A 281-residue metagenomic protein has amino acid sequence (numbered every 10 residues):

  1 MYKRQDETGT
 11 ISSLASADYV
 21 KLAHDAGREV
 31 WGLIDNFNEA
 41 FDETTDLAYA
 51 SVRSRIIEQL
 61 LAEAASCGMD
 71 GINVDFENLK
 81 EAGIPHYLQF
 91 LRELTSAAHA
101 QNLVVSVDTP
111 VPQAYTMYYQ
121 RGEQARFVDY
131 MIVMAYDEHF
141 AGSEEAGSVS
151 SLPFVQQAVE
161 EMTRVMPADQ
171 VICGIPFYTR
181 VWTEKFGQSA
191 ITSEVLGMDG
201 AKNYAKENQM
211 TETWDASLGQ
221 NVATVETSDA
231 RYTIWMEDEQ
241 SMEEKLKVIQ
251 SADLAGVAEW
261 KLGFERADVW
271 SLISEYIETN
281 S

Functional and structural regions predicted by a protein language model:
M1-Q5: Conserved small/polar residues in nucleotide/adenosyl-binding loops
E7-L14, E58, E81-A205: Substrate-binding surface in catalytic domains of secreted glycosidases
S13, D18, D25-G27, G83-P85 (+5 more regions): Short acidic, glycine/proline-enriched helix-loop-strand junctions
Y19-I72, F76-E77, A100: Substrate-binding cleft of extracellular glycoside hydrolase catalytic domains
D46-A65, Q113-G122, E237-Q250: Short, acidic/polar
V74, M131, C173, I249 (+1 more regions): Conserved, mostly hydrophobic/aromatic
F177-K245, I277-S281: Glycan-binding loop/region signatures in secreted carbohydrate-active enzymes
K245-S281: Acidic/aromatic/glycine-rich contiguous surface patches that form carbohydrate-binding/processing clefts and analogous
